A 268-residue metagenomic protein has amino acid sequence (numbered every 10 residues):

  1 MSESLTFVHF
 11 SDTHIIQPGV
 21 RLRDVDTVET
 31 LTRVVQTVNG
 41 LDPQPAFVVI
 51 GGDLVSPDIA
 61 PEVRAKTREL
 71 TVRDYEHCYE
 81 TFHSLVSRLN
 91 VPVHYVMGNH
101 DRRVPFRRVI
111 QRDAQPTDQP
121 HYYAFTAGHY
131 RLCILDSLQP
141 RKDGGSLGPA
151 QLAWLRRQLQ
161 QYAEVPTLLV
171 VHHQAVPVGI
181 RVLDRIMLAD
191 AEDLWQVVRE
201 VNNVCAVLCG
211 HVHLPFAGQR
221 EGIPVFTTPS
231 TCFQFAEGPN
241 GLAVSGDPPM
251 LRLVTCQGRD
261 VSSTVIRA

Functional and structural regions predicted by a protein language model:
M1-Y75, Q161, V178: N-terminal active-site segment of His-dependent metallophosphoesterases
L5, F47, Y130-L132, P166-L168 (+1 more regions): Structural motif
F7, D12, V38, V48 (+9 more regions): Divalent metal-coordination and catalytic microenvironments
I15-G19, S56-I59, Y95, N99-F106 (+4 more regions): Active-site environment of divalent metal-dependent phosphoester hydrolases
V25-T27, R185, Q234-V244: Short, surface-exposed loop/helix-turn segments at secondary-structure junctions that function as lids/hinges flanking
R64-Q161, P166, D190-N203, E221 (+3 more regions): Extended active-site neighborhood of metal-dependent phosphoesterases/phosphodiesterases
H173, R185-L194: A solvent-exposed, acidic/Ser-Thr-rich amphipathic alpha-helical stretch
R252-A268: A short C-terminal boundary segment appended to hydrolase-like catalytic domains
